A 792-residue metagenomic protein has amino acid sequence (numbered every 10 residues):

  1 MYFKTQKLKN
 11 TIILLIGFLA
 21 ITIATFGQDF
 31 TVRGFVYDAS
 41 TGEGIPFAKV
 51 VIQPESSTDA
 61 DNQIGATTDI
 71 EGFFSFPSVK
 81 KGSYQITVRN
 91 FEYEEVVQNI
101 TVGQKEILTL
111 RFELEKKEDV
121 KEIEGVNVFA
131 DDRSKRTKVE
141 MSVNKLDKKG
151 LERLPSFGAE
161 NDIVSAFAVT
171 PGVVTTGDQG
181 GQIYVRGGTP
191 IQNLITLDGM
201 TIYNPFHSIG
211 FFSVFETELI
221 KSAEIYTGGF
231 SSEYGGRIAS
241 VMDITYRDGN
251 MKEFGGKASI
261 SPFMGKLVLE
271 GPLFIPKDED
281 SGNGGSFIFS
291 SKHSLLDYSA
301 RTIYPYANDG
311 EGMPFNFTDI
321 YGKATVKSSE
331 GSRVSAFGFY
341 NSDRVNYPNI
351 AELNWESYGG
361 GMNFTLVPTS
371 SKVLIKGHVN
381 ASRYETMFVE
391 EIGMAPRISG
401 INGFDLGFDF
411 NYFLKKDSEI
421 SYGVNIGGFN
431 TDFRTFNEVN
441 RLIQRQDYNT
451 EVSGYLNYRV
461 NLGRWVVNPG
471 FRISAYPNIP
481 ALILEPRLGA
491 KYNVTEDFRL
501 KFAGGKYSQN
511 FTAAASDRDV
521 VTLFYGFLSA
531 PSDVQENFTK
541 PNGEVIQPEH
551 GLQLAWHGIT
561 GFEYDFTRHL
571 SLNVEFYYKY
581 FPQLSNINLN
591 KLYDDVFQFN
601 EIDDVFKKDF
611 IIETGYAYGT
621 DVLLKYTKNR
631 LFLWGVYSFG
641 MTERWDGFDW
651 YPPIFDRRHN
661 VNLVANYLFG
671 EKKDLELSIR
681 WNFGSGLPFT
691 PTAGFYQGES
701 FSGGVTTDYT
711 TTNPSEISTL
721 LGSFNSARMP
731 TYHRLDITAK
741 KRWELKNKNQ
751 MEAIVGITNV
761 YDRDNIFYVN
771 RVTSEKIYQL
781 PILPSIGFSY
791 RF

Functional and structural regions predicted by a protein language model:
T31, F263-L295, Y306-R344, E352-K376 (+1 more regions): Transmembrane beta-barrel wall of Gram-negative outer-membrane proteins
Y37, K49-E55, R89-Y93, G103 (+3 more regions): Short, acidic, small-residue-rich periplasmic hinge/interaction motif at the N-terminus of Gram-negative outer-membrane
P77, R153-P155, M200-T227, G312-P314: Short acidic/polar hinge/loop motifs at secondary-structure boundaries that mediate gating or recognition
P155-T201, K221: Extracytoplasmic beta-strand/coil segments of soluble accessory domains associated with Gram-negative outer-membrane
V169-T170, V214-G255, K266-V268, K277: A beta-strand signature from Gram-negative outer-membrane beta-barrel systems, especially the internal plug domain
G403-G407, D447, E451-Y455, Q547-G551 (+3 more regions): Outer membrane beta-barrel strand-and-loop segments of large Gram-negative receptors, especially TonB-dependent
Y577-Y580, F599-P688: Gram-negative outer-membrane beta-barrel transporters
N682-S715, R728-D736, K740-F792: C-terminal beta-signal and adjacent terminal beta-strands/loops of Gram-negative outer-membrane beta-barrel proteins
